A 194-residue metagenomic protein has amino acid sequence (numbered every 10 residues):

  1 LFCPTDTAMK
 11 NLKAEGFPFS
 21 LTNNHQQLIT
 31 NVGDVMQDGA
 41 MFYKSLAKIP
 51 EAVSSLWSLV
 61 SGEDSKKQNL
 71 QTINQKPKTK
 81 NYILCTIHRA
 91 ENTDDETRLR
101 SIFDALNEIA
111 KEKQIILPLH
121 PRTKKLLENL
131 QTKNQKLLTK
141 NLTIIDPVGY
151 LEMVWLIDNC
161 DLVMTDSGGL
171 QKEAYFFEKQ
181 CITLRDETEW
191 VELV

Functional and structural regions predicted by a protein language model:
L1-T5, L12, I115-L117, V163-M164: A short beta-strand/loop micro-motif in the catalytic core of glycosyltransferases that engages the nucleotide-sugar
F2-L70, K80-D95: A nucleotide-sugar donor-handling region in carbohydrate enzymes
P4, V32, T86, P118 (+3 more regions): Generic beta-sheet signal
T7-F19, L126-L127, T183-V191: Short, glycine/polar-rich helix-capping loops at beta-to-alpha or helix-loop-helix junctions that flank or form
K13-A14, T97-R98, E128-Q131, Y175-E178 (+1 more regions): Short amphipathic alpha-helical segments
L28, Q114-I115, Q180: Residues at the starts of beta-strands that form the adenosine-phosphate
K48-L56, G62-N69, K78-N159: Donor-nucleotide binding loops and adjacent catalytic segments primarily of GT-B fold Leloir glycosyltransferases
L156-L193: A donor-sugar binding/catalytic signature common to diverse glycosyltransferases and related nucleotide-sugar
